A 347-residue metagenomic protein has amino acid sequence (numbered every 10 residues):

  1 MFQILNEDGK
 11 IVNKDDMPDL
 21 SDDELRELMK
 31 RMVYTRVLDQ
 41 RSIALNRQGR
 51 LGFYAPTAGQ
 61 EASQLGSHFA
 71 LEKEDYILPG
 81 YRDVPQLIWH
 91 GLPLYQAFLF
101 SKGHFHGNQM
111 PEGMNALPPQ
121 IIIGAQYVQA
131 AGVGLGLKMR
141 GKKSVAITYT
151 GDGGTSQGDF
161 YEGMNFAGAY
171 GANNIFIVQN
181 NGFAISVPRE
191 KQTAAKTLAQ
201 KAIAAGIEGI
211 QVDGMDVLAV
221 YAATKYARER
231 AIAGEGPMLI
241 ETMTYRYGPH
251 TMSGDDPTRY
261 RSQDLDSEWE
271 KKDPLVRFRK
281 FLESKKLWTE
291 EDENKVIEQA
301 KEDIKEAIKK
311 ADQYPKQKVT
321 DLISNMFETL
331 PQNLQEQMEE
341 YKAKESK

Functional and structural regions predicted by a protein language model:
M1-A62, S253-T258, Q263-K347: Conserved acidic/glycine
G9, R82, G214: Residues that form or immediately flank small-molecule/cofactor binding pockets and catalytic motifs
K10-I11, V84, N181-A184: A short, flexible beta-alpha/helix-coil linker loop
V37-Q40, A44-A172, P188-A194, A199 (+1 more regions): Cofactor-binding active-site loop characterized by glycine-rich and histidine/acidic residues
Y81, T242-T244, M326: A general secondary-structure junction signal
G124-Q313: Glycine-rich ThDP/TPP pyrophosphate-binding loop and its adjacent helix/strand module within ThDP-dependent enzymes
